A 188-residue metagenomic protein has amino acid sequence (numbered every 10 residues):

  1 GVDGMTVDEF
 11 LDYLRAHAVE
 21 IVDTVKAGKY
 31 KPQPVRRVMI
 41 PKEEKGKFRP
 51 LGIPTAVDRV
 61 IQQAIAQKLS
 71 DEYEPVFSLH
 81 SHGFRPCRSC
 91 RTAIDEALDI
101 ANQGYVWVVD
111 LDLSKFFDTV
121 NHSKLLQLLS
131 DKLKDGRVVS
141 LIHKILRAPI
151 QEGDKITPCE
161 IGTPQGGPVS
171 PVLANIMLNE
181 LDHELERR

Functional and structural regions predicted by a protein language model:
G1, L51-R59, T119, P171: Ordered, soluble secondary-structure elements with a strong preference for glycine-centered loop motifs and nearby
V2-A27: Surface-exposed loop/turn segments and immediately adjacent short secondary-structure elements within folded domains
V2-T6, Q67-H80: Charged boundary/loop elements
H17, T24-P34, V38-M39, V76-H80 (+2 more regions): Conserved polymerase palm-domain catalytic core
P32-P54, D58-R59: Conserved beta-strand/loop block within the catalytic cores of divalent metal-dependent phospho-transfer/hydrolysis
P41-K47, L69, D154-P158: Residues forming anionic-ligand binding surfaces in small-molecule and nucleic-acid pockets of primarily soluble enzymes
G46-L51, E74-F77, V108: Short small-residue beta-strand/loop micro-motif enriched in glycine and branched aliphatics
L51-L69, P75: Hydrophobic alpha-helical hairpins/lids featuring a short glycine-rich hinge
